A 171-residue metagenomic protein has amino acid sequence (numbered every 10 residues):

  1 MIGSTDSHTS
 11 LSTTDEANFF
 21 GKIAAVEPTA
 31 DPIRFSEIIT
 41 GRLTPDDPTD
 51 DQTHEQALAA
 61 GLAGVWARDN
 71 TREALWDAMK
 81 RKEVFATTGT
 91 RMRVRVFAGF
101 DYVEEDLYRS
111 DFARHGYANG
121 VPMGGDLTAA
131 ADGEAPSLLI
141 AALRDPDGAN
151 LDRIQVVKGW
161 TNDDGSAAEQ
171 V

Functional and structural regions predicted by a protein language model:
M1-V171: C-terminal functional module detector
